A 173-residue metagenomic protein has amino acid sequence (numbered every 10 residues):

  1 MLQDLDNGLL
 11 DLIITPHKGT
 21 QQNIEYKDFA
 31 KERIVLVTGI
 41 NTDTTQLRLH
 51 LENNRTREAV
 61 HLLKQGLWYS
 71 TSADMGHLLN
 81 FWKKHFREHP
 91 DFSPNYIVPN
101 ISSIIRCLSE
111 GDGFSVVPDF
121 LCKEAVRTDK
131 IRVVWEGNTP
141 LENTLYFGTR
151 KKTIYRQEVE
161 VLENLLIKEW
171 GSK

Functional and structural regions predicted by a protein language model:
M1, G19-T20, D74, S103 (+1 more regions): Alpha-helix capping/helix-boundary segments
M1-T38, T45-L47, S109: Short beta-strand-centered segments that line the small-molecule binding cleft or hinge of alpha/beta clamshell
D6, E88-V133: Hydrophobic hinge/microswitch elements
H17-K18, I40, S72, D119-L121 (+1 more regions): Short secondary-structure boundary segments
E25-V35, R127-L141: Short beta-strand->loop
N41-E58, K152-E158: Short helix-loop capping/hinge motifs at secondary-structure junctions, enriched in acidic/polar residues
D43, D112, R132-K173: A late-sequence structural motif
R48-E88: Secondary-structure junction motif
